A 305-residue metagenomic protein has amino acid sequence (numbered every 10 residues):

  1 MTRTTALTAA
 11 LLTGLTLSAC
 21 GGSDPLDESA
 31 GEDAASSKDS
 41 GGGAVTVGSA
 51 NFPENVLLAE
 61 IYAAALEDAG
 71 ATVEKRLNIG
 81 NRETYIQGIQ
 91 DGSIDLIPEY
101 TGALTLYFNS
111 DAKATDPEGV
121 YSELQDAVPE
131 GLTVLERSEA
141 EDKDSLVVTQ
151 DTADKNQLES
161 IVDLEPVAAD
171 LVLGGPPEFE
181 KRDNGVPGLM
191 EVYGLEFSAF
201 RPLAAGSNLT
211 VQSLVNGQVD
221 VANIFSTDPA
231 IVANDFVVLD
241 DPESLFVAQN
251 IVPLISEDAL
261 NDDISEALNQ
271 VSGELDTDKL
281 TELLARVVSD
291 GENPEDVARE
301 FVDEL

Functional and structural regions predicted by a protein language model:
L15-A19: C-terminal motif of bacterial Sec signal peptides marking the signal peptidase cleavage site
G21-D24: Bacterial signal peptide processing site
D27-E60, L77-R82, E178-E180: Extracytoplasmic "Venus flytrap"
P53-T72, I94, P187-E191: Short, polar/charged alpha-helical segment
F108-L135, Q218-V221, A230-E243: Ligand-binding "clamshell"
P117-V172, G273-T277: A conserved helix-loop-strand patch within extracytoplasmic ligand-binding domains of the periplasmic binding
D144-D154, Q249-D262: A bilobed periplasmic-binding-protein/Venus flytrap-type ligand-binding module shared by bacterial periplasmic
D170-D241: Ligand-binding pocket segment of bilobal, Venus flytrap-like solute-binding proteins
